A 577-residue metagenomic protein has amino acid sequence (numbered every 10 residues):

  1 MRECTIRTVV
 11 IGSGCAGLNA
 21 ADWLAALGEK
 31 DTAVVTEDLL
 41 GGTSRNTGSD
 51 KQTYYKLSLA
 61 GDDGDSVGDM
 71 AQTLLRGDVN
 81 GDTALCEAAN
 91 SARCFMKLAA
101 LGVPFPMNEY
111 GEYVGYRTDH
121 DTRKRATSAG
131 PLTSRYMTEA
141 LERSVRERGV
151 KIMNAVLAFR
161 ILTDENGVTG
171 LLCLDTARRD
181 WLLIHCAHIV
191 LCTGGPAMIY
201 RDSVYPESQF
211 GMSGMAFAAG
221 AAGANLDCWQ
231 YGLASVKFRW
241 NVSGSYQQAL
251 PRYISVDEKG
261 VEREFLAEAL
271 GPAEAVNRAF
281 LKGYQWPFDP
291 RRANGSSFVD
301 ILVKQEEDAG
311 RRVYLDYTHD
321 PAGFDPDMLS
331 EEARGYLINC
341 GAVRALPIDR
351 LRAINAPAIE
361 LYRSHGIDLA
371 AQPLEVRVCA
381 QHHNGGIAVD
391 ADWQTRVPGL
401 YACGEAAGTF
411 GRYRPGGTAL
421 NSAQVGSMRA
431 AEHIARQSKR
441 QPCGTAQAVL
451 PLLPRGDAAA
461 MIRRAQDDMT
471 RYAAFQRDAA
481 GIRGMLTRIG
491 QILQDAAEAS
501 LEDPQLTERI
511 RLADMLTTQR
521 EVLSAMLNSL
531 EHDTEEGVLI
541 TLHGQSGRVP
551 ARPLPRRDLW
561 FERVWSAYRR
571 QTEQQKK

Functional and structural regions predicted by a protein language model:
M1-I6, W23, L39-T47, K97 (+10 more regions): Glycine- and aromatic-enriched mobile tails/lids
E3-I6, R178-H188, R396-V397: Core beta-strand elements of the Rossmann-like FAD/NAD(P) dinucleotide-binding domain in flavoenzyme oxidoreductases
I6-V34: N-terminal Rossmann-like FAD-binding beta1-loop-alpha1 element of flavoenzymes
E37-Q72, Q230-A234, N241-A249: Conserved N-terminal glycine-rich FAD pyrophosphate-binding loop of Rossmann-like flavoproteins
C94-D180, C192, G232-R239, S243-Y246 (+2 more regions): Conserved redox-cofactor binding core of oxidoreductases
R160-T176, D368-T409: FAD-site-proximal beta/loop scaffold in flavoenzymes
H188-N241, G417-H433: Glycine-rich loop(s) and the adjacent beta-strand/alpha-helix scaffold that form part
A222-E360, H433: An anion/pyrophosphate-binding glycine-rich loop and adjacent beta-alpha core in soluble alpha-beta enzymes
